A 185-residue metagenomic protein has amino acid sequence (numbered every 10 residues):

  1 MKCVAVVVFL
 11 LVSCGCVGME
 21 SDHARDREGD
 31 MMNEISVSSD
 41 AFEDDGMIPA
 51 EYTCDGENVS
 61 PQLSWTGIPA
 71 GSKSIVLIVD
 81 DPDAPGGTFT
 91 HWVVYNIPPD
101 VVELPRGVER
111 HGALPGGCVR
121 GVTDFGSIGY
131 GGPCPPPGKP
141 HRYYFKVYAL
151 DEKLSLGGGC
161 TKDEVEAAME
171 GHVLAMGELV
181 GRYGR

Functional and structural regions predicted by a protein language model:
M1-S21: Secretory targeting signatures
V17-R185: N-terminus-centered regions that define maturation/targeting leaders and the start of the first functional domain
